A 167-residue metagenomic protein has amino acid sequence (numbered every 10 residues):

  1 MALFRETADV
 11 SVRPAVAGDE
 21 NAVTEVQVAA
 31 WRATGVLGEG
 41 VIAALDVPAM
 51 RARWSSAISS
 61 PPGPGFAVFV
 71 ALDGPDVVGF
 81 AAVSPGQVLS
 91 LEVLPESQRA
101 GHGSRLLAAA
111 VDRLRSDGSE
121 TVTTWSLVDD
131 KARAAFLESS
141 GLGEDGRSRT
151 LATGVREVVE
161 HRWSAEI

Functional and structural regions predicted by a protein language model:
S11-E25, T34-G35: A short beta-loop-alpha structural element at the N-terminal edge of CoA-dependent acyl/N-acetyltransferase catalytic
V28-S56: Conserved GNAT-fold acetyl-CoA-binding loop/helix
A52-V70, Q87: A short helix-loop-beta-strand connector motif used in the catalytic cores of GNAT acetyltransferases and, in some
V70, D76-Q87, E92: Conserved beta-strand in the GNAT
S97, G101-A109: Conserved acetyl-CoA pyrophosphate-binding loop and the N-cap/start of the following alpha-helix in GNAT-like
Q98, T124-A134, A152-G154: Conserved beta-strand-loop-alpha-helix junction that forms the acyl-donor binding cleft
L114-S126: Conserved GNAT acetyl-CoA-binding A-motif
W125-S126, G141-E160: Conserved catalytic-core motifs of GNAT/GCN5-like acyltransferases
